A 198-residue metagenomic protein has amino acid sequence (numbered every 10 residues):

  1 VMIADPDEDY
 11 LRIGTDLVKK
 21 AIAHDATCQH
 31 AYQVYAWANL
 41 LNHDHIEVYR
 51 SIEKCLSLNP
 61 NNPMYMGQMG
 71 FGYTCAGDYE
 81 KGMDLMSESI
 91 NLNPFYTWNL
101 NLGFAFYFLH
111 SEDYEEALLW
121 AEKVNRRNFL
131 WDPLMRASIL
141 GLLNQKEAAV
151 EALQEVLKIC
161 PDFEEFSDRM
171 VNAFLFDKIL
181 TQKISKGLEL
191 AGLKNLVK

Functional and structural regions predicted by a protein language model:
V1, A38-N39, G72: Hydrophobic face of amphipathic alpha-helices that form TPR/SEL1-like repeat modules and related alpha-solenoid
D5-D9, G14-K19, A31, I46-K198: Alpha-helical protein-protein interaction modules
H30, V34-A38, N42: A generic tandem-repeat structural signature
